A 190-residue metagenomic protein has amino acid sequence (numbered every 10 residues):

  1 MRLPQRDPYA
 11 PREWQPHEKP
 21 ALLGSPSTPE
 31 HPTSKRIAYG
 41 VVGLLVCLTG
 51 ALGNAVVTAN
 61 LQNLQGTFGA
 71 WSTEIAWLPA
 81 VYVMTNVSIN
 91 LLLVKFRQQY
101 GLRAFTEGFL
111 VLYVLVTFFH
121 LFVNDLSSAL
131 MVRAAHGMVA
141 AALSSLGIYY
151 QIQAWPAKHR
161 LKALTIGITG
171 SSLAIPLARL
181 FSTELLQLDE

Functional and structural regions predicted by a protein language model:
M1-L52, G66: Cytosolic juxtamembrane N-terminal segment immediately preceding the first transmembrane helix of multi-pass
P11, P26-T33, G43, L61-N63 (+3 more regions): Short, functional N-terminal and low-complexity linear motifs
H17, H31-R36, L64-G66, V87-S88 (+4 more regions): Short hydrophobic/aromatic-rich motifs at helix boundaries and adjacent loops
L23-T28, T58, V81, Y113-V114: Short acidic/polar alpha-helix capping motifs at helix-coil junctions
T28-P29, L44-L45, A55, A76 (+3 more regions): General secondary-structure edge motif
E30-S34, A38, A70-E74, L78 (+4 more regions): Juxtamembrane/transmembrane-helix boundary motifs in multi-pass membrane proteins
S34-L93, S128, L143-S144, A178-R179: Extracytoplasmic
L93-E190: Helix-loop-helix hairpins in multi-pass membrane proteins, especially solute transporters
